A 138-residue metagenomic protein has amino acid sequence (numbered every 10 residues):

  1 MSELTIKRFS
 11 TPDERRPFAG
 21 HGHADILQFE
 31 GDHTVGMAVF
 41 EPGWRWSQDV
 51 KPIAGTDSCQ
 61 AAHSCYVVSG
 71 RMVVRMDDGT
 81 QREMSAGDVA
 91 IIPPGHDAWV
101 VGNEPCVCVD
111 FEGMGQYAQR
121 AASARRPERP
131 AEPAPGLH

Functional and structural regions predicted by a protein language model:
M1-V39, S47, S123-H138: A short, N-terminal "cap"/entry segment at the start of jelly-roll beta-barrel domains of the cupin/DSBH fold
D25, R45-C59: Catalytic core of non-heme Fe(II) oxygenases with the double-stranded beta-helix
I26, M37-V39, S64, Q81 (+2 more regions): Conserved hydrophobic/aromatic beta-strand scaffold that supports enzyme active sites
H33, W44, D88, P94-H96 (+1 more regions): Surface-exposed loop/turn positions
V39-F40, T56-V74: Short, conserved beta-strand element in jelly-roll/cupin
R45-W46, G70-R75, A98: Short beta-strand segments in beta-sandwich/barrel cores
M76-H96: Short acidic-glycine-tyrosine-enriched beta hairpin
P93-A118: Ligand-binding loop in jelly-roll beta-barrel domains
